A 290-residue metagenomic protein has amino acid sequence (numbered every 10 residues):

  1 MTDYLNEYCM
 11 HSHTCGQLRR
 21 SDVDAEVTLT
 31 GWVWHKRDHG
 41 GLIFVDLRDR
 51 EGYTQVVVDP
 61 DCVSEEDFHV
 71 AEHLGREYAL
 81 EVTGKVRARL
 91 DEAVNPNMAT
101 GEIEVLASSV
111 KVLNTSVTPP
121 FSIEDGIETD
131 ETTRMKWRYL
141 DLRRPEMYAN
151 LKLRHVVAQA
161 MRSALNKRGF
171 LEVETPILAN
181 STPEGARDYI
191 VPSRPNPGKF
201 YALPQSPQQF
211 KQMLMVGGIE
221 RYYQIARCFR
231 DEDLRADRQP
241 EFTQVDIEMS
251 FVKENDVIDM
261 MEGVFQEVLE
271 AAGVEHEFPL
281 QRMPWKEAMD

Functional and structural regions predicted by a protein language model:
M1-D290: Class II aminoacyl-tRNA synthetase catalytic cores and aaRS-like
